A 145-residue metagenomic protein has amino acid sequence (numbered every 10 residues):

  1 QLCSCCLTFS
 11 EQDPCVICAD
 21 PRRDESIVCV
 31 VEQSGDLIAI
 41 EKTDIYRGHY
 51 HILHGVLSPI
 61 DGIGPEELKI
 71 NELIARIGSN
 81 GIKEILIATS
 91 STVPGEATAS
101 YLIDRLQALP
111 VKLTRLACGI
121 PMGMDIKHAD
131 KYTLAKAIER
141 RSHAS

Functional and structural regions predicted by a protein language model:
L2-S4, I85: Residue-level signal for secondary-structure boundary elements
C3, Q12, I27: Residues immediately within or flanking Cys/His clusters that coordinate Zn2+ in small zinc-binding modules
S4-L7, A19: Cys/His-coordinated zinc-binding microdomains
T8-Q12, R23: Short functional micro-motifs and their immediate structural scaffolds
A19-T89: Extended interfacial segments that mediate partner engagement and assembly in macromolecular machines
R47, I74-S145: Long C-terminal interaction/binding lobes of large macromolecular proteins
